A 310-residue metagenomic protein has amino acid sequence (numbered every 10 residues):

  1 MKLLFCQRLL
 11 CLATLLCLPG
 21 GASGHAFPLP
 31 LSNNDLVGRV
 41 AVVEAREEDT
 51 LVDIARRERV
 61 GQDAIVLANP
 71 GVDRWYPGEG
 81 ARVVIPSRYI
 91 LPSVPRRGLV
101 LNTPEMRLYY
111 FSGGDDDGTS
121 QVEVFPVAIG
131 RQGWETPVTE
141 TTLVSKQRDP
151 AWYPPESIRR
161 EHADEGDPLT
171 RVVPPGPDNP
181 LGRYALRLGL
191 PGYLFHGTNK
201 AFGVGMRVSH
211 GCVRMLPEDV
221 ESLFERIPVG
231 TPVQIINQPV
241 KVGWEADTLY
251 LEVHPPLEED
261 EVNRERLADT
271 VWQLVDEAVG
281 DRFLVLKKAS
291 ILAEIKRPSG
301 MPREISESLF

Functional and structural regions predicted by a protein language model:
M1-L10: Bacterial N-terminal signal peptides that target proteins for export
C17-S23: N-terminal signal peptide c-region/cleavage motif recognized by signal peptidases
A26-R59: Primarily a LysM-type cell-wall glycan-binding module
V43-A45, V66-E79: Short acidic, glycine/serine/threonine-rich helix-capping segments at coil-helix boundaries
E48, G78-V83, G230-V233: Loop/turn positions that initiate beta-strands
Y89-A201, E225, V253-H254, D260-F310: Gly/Pro-biased beta-strand-loop elements
G182-Y184, L188-P239: Flexible, glycine-rich surface segments
S209, V220-T248, E252-W272, F310: C-terminal soluble interaction/assembly domains
